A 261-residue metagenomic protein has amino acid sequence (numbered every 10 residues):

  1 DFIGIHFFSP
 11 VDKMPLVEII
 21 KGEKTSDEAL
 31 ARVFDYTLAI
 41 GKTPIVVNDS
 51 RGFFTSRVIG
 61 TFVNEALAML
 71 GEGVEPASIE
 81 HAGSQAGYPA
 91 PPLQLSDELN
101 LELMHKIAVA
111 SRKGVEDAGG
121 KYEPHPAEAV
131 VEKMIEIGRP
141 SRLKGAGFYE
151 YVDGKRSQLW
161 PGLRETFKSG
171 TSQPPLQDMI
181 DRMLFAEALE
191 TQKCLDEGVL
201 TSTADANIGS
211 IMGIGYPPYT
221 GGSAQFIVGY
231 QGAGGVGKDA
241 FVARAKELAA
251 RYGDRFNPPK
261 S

Functional and structural regions predicted by a protein language model:
D1-S261: N-terminal glycine-rich phosphate-binding loop for ADP-containing cofactors
